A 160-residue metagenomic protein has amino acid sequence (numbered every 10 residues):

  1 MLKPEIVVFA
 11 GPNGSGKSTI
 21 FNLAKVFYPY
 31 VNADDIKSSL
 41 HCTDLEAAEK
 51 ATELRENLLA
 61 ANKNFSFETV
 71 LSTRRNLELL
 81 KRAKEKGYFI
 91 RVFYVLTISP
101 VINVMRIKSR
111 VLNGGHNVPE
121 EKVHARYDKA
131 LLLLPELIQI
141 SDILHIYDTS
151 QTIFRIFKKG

Functional and structural regions predicted by a protein language model:
L2-V7, A61-K63: Pre-Walker A (Motif I) flank of P-loop NTPase domains
P12-N13: The conserved Walker
G16: Conserved glycine(s) of the Walker
T19-F65: Conserved substrate/cofactor phosphate-moiety recognition/catalytic segment in nucleotide-dependent phosphotransferases
Y30-N32, V92, L144-I146: Conserved beta-strand scaffold positions in the cores of enzyme catalytic domains, especially in NTP/NDP-utilizing
E46-T97, A130: Glycine-rich phosphate-binding loop used to anchor ATP phosphates in small-molecule kinases, encompassing both
Y88-E136: A glycine- and Lys/Arg-enriched "phosphate-lid" helix/loop adjacent to the NTP-binding pocket of small-molecule kinases
E136-G160: NTP-dependent small-molecule kinase module
